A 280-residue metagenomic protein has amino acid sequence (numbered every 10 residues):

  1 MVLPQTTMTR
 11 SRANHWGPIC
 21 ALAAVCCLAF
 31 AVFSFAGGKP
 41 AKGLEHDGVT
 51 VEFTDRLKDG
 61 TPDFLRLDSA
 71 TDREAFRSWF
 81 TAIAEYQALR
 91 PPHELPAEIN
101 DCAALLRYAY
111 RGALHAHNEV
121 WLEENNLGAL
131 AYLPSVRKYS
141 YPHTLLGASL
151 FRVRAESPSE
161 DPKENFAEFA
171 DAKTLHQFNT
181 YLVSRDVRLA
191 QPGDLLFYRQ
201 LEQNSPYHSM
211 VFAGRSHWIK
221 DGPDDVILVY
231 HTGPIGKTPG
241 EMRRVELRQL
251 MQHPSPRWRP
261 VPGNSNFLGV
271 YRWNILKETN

Functional and structural regions predicted by a protein language model:
V2-R10: Juxtamembrane low-complexity tails/linkers enriched in Ser/Thr-Pro and polybasic
T9-L22: N-terminal Sec-pathway targeting helices
H15, F33, H46-T50, N126 (+1 more regions): Short amphipathic alpha-helical segments
L22-A31: Bacterial N-terminal signal peptides
A31-P40: Membrane-interface motif at the C-terminal end of an N-terminal transmembrane signal
P40-F166: N-terminal capping segments
L130-G236: ...with weaker cross-activation on analogous glycine-rich loops/strands in unrelated enzymes
G222-N280: Low-complexity, Gly/Ser/Thr/Pro-rich intrinsically disordered linker/tail segments
